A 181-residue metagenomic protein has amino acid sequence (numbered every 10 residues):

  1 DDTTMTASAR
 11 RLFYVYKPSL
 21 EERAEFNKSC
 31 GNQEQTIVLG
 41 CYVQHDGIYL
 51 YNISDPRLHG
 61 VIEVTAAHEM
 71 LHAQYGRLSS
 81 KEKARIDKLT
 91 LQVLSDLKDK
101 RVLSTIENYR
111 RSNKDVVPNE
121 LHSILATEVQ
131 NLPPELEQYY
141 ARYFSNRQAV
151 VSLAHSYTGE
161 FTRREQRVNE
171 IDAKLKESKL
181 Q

Functional and structural regions predicted by a protein language model:
D1-Q44, I86-Q181: Metalloprotease/metallohydrolase-associated module, dominated by Zn2+-dependent proteases
D46-Y49, L71: Glycine-rich, often proline-containing surface loops adjacent to acidic residues and nearby aromatics that form
Y49-T65: Short pre-active-site segment immediately N-terminal to the catalytic Zn-binding motif
L58-E63, L78, L94, N113: Conserved aromatic-histidine-acidic binding/catalytic patches
V64-R77: Active-site recognition of the HExxH zinc-binding catalytic motif
K81-R85: C-terminal engagement/docking regions of AAA+ P-loop ATPases
